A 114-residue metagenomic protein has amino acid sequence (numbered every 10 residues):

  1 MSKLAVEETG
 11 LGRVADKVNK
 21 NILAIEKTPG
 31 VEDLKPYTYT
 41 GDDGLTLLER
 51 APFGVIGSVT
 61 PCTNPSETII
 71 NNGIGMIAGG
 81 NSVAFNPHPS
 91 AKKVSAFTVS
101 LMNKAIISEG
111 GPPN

Functional and structural regions predicted by a protein language model:
M1-L45: N-terminal Rossmann-like NAD(P)+-binding subdomain of aldehyde/semialdehyde dehydrogenases
P36-N114: Rossmann-like NAD(P) dinucleotide-binding subdomain of oxidoreductase/dehydrogenase enzymes
